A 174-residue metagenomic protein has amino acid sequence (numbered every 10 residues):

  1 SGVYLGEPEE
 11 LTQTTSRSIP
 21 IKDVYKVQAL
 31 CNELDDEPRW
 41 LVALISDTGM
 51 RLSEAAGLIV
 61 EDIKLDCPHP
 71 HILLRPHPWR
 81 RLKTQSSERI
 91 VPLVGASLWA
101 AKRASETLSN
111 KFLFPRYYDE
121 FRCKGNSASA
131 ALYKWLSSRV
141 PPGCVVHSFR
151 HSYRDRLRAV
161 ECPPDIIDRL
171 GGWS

Functional and structural regions predicted by a protein language model:
G2-L58, R150: Basic, Lys/Arg- and aromatic-enriched nucleic-acid-binding interface segment
V3-P8, G57-A101: Conserved tyrosine-mediated DNA breakage-rejoining catalytic core shared by Y-recombinases
S18, D119-E120, G171-S174: Catalytic-site neighborhood detector that most strongly recognizes the C-terminal catalytic loop/helix of tyrosine
P38, P68, S87, L108 (+2 more regions): Exposed loop/turn and edge beta-strand positions of beta-sandwich/beta-sheet ligand-binding modules
R39-W40, I72, A100-R103, V146-F149 (+1 more regions): Tryptophan-centric aromatic hotspots in well-structured domains and transmembrane helices
A43, D47, E54, S148-S174: C-terminal catalytic core of tyrosine-transesterase DNA break-rejoin enzymes
D62-H69, P142-G143, C162-S174: Short, polar N-cap/turn motifs at the start of nucleic acid-interacting alpha helices
H77-P78, V94-P142, Y153: Active-site/catalytic core of tyrosine-dependent DNA strand-transfer enzymes
